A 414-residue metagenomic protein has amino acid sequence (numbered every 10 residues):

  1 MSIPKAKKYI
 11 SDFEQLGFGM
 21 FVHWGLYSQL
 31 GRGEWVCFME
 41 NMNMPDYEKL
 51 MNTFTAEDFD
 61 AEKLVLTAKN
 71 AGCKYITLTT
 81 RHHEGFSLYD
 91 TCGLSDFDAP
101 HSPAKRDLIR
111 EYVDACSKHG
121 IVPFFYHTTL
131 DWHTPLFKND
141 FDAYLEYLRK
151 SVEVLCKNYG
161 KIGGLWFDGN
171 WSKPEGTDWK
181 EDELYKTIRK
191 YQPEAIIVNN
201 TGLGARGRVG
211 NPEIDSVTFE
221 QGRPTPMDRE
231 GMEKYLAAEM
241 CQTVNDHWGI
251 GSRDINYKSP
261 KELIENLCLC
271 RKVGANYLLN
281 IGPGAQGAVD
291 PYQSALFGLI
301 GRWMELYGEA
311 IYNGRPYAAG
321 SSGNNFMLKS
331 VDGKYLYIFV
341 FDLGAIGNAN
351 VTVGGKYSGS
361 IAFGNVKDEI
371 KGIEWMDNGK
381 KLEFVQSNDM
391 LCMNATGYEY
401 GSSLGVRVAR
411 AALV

Functional and structural regions predicted by a protein language model:
M1-V414: Mature catalytic domains of secreted/periplasmic carbohydrate-active enzymes
